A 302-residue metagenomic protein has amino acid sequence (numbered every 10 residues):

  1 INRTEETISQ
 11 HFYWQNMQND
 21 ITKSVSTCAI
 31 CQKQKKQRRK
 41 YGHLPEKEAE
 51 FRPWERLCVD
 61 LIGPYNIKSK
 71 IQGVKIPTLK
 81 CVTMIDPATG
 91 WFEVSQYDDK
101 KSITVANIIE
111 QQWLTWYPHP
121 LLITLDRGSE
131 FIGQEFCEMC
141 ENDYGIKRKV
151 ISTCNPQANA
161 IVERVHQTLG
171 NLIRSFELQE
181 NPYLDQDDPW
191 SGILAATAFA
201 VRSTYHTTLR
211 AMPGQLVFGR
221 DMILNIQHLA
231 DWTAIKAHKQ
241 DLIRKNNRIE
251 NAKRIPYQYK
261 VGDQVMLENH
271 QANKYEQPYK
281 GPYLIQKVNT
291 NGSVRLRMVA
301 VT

Functional and structural regions predicted by a protein language model:
I1-Q10: Reverse-transcribing Pol proteins
W14-Q32: Conserved short alpha-helical interface segments
I21, D60, G90, I109 (+1 more regions): Conserved hydrophobic/aromatic pocket- or pore-lining residues that grip, position, or stack substrates in active sites
S26-C28, K35-R38, R56-C58, P120 (+1 more regions): Domain-scale segment recognizer with a strong primary affinity for retroviral/LTR-retrotransposon integrase
R39-C58: Structured nucleic-acid-interacting core domains from mobile-element enzymes and related host factors, especially RNase
P53-E93, D98, Q271-A272: An active-site-proximal beta-strand-loop segment
P77, V94-W116: Active-site beta-loop-alpha junctions of metal-dependent nucleic acid enzymes, especially the RNase H-like/DDE
S95-Q96, L122-D126: Short catalytic-loop micro-motif centered on adjacent basic/acidic residues
